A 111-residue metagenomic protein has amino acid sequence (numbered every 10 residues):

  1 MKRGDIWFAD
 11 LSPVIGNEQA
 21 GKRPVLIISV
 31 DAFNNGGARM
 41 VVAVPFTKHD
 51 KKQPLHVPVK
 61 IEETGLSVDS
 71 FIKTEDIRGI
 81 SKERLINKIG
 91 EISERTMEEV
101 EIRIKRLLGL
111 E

Functional and structural regions predicted by a protein language model:
M1-E111: Conserved functional hotspots at enzyme active or ligand-binding sites that engage polyanionic ligands
